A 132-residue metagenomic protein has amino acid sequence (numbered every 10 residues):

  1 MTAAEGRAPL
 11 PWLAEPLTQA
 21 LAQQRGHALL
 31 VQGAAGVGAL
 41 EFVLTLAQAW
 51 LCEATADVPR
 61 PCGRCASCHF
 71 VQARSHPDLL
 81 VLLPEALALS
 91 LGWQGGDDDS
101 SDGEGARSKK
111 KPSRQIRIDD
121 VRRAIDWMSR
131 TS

Functional and structural regions predicted by a protein language model:
T2-S132: Clamp-loader machinery-focused feature within the broader ASCE/P-loop NTPase space
